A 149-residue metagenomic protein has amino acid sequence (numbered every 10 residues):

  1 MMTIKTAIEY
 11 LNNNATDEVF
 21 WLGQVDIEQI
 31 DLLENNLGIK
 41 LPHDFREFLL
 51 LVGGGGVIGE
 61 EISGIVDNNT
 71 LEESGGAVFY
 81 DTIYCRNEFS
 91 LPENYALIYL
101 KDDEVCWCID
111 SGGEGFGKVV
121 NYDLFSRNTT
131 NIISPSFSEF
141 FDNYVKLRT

Functional and structural regions predicted by a protein language model:
M1-C106, R148: A surface-exposed partner-binding patch
D102, D123-F125: Short, histidine-centered active-site or binding-site loop motifs used for metal coordination, general acid-base
I109-D110: C-terminal, surface-exposed recognition/capping segments
G115-F116: A short alpha->loop->secondary-structure connector
V119-V120: Short aromatic-glycine-(Arg/Gly/Cys) micro-motifs in beta-strand/loop hairpins
F125, T130-E139, N143-K146: Compact, glycine/acidic-enriched structural inserts
